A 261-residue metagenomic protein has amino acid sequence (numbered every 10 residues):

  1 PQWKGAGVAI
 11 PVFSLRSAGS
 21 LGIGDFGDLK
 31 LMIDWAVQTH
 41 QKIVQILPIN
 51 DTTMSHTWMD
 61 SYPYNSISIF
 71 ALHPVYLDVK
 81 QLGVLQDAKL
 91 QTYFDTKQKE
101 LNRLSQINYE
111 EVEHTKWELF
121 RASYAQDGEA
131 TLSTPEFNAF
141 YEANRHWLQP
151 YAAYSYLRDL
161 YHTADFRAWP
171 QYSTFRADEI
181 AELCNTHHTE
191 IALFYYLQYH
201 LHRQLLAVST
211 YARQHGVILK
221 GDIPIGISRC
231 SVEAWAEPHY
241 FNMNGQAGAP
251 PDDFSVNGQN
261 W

Functional and structural regions predicted by a protein language model:
P1-K4, V232-W261: Active-site-adjacent "gating/activation" loops or surface patches in catalytic cores
W3-P238: Acidic/aromatic-lined carbohydrate-recognition and catalytic surfaces of CAZymes acting on diverse glycans
